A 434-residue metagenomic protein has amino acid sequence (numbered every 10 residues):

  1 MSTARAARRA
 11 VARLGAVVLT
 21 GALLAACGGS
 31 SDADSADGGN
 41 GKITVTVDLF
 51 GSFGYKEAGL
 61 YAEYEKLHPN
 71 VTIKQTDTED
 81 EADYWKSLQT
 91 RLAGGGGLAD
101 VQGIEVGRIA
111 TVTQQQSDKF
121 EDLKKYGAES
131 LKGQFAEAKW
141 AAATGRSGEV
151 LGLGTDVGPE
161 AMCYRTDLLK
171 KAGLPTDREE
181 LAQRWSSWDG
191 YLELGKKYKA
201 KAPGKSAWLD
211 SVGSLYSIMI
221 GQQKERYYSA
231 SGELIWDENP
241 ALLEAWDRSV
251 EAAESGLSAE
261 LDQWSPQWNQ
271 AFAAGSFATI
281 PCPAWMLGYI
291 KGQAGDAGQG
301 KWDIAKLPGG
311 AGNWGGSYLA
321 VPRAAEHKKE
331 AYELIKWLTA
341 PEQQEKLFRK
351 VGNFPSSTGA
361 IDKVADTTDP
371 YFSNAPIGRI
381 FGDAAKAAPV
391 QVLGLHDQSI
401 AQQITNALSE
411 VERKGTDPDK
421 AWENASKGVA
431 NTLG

Functional and structural regions predicted by a protein language model:
S2-T111, K132, E326-E330, E342 (+5 more regions): Conserved N-terminal structural module of periplasmic/extracytoplasmic solute-binding proteins
K66, A253-S255, Q293-F354: Extracytoplasmic/periplasmic substrate-recognition and gating elements
D77-T90, V106-G107, R184-G190, E260-A274: Short helix-initiation/N-cap motifs at beta->coil->alpha
E105-A161, K301-D303, T368: Hinge/lid segment of periplasmic solute-binding proteins
T111-Q115, W140-E179, S211-S231, N313-V321 (+1 more regions): Periplasmic solute-binding protein
K124-F135, E179-R184, E225-E244, G292-A297 (+2 more regions): Short, solvent-exposed loop/beta-turn-alpha elements that line the ligand-binding surface or hinge of extracytoplasmic
L192-G195, G232-D262: Glycine-centered hinge/linker elements that transmit conformational signals in sensory and ligand-binding systems
S373-G428: C-terminal capping/gating helix-and-loop segments adjacent to ligand/active sites or protein-protein/ligand interfaces
